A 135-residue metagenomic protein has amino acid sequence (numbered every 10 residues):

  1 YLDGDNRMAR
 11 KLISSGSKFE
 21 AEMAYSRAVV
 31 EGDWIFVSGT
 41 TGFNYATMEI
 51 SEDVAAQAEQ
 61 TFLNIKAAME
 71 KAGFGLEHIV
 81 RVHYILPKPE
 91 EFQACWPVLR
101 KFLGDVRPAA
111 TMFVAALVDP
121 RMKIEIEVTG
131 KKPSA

Functional and structural regions predicted by a protein language model:
Y1-R7: Short, Lys/Arg-enriched N-terminal segments with co-localized hydrophobic residues within the first ~10-30 amino acids
M8-A135: Short, polar/acidic, helix-capping and beta-turn segments at strand->helix junctions that line the mouths
